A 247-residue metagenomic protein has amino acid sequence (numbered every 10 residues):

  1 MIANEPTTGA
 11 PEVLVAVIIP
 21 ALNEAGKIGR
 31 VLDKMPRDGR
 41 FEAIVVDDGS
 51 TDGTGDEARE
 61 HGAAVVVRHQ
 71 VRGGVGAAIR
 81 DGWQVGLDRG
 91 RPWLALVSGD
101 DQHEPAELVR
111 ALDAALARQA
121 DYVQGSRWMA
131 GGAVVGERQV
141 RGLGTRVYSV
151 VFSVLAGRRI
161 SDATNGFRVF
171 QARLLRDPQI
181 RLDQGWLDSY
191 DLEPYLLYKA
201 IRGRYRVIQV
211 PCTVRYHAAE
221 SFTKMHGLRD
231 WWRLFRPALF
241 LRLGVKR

Functional and structural regions predicted by a protein language model:
M1-K34: N-proximal low-complexity "stem/linker" segments adjacent to membrane-targeting elements
M1-L14, G157, R181-R247: Hydrophobic helical membrane-anchoring modules
I19, R40-S50: Short beta-strand/loop segment that forms part of the nucleotide-sugar
E24-K27, S50, E104: Donor nucleotide-sugar binding loop of glycosyltransferases
D33-F41: Short, acidic, metal-binding catalytic loop of nucleotide-sugar glycosyltransferases
D47-G55, D101: A conserved acidic beta->alpha catalytic loop
H69-D88, W93, P105-D188, Y216-H226 (+1 more regions): Acceptor/aglycone-binding surface of glycosyltransferases and processive sugar-polymer synthases
